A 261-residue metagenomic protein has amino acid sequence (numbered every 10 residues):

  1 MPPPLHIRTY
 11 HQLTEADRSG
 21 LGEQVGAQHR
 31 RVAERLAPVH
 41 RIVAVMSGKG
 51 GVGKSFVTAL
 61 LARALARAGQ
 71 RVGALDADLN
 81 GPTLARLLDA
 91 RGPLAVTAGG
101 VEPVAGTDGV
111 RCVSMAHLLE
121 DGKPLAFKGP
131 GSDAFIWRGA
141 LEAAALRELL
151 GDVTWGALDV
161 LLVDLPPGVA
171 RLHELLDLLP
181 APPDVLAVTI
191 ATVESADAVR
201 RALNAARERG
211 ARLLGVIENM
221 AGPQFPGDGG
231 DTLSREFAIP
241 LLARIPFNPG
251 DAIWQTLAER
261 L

Functional and structural regions predicted by a protein language model:
M1-K49: Extreme N-terminal, non-catalytic leader segments that precede Walker-type/kinase nucleotide-binding cores
M1-P4, F237, P246-L261: NTP-binding/hydrolysis catalytic cores, primarily Walker-type P-loop NTPases
R35-P38, V57, L61, L79-N80 (+6 more regions): Helical mechanochemical/support elements of P-loop NTPase systems and associated helical scaffolds
V39, G50, D76, L84 (+7 more regions): Residue-level signature of catalytic and energy-coupling elements of molecular machines, predominantly ATP/GTP-dependent
R41-D78, L203: Walker A/P-loop phosphate-binding motif and the immediately C-terminal alpha-helix
R71-G73, A77-L125, D231: Phosphate-binding loop that captures ATP/GTP phosphates
D78, V96, A116-L175, L179: Switch II (G3) loop of P-loop NTPases
D152-D251: Conserved catalytic-core segment of NTP-binding enzymes
